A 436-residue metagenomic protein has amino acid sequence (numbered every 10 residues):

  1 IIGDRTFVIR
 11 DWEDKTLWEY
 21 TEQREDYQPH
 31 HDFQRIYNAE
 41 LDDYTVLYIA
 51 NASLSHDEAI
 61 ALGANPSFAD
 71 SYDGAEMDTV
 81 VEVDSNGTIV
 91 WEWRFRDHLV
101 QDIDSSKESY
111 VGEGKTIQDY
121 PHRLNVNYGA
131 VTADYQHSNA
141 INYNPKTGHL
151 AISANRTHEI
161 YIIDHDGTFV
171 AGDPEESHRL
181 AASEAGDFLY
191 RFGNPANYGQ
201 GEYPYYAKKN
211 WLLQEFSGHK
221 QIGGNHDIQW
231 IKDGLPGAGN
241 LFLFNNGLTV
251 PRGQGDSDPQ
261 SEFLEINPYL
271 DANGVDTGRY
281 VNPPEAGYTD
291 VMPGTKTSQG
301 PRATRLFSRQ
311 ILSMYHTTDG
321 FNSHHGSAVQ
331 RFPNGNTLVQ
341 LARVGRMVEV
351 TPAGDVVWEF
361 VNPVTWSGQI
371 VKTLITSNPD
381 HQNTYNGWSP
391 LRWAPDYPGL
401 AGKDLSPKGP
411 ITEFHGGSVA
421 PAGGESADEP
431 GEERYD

Functional and structural regions predicted by a protein language model:
I1-D436: Histidine-/acidic-rich catalytic cores in large beta-rich domains
